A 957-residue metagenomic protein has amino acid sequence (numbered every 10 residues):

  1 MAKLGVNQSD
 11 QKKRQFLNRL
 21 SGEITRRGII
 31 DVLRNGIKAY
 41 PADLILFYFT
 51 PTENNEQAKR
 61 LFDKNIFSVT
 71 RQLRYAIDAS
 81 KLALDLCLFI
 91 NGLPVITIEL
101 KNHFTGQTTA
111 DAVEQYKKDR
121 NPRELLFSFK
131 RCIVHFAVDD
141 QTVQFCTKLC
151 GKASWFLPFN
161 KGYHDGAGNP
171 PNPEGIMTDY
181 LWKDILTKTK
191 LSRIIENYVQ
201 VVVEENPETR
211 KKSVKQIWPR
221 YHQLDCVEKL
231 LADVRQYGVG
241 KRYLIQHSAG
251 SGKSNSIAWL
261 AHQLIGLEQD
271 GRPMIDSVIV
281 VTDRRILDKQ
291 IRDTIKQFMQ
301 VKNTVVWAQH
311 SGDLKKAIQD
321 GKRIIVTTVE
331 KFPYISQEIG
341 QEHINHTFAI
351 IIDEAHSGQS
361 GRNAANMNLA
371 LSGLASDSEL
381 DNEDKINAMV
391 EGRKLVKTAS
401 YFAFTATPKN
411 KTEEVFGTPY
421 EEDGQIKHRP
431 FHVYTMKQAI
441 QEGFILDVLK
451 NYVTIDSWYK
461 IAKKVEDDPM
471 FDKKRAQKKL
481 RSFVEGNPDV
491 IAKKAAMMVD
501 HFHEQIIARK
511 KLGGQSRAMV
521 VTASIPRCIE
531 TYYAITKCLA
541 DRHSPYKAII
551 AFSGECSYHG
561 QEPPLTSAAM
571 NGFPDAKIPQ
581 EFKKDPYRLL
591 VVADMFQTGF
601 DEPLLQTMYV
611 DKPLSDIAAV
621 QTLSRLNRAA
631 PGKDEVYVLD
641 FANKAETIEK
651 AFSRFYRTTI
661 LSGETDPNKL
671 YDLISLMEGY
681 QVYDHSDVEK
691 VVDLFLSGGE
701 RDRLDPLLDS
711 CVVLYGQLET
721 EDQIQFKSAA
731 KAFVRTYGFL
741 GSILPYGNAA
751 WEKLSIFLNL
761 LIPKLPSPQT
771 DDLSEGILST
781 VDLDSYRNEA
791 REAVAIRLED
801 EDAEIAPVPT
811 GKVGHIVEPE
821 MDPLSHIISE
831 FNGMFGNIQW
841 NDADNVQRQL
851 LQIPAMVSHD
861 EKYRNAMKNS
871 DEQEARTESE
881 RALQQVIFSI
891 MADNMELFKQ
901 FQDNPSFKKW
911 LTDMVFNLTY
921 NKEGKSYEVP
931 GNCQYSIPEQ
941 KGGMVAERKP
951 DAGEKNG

Functional and structural regions predicted by a protein language model:
M1-S277, I286, Q290-V301, E330 (+4 more regions): ATP-dependent helicase/translocase motor core
A2, K12, T209-R210, L267-Q269 (+8 more regions): Catalytic cores and motor modules of nucleic-acid processing enzymes
N172-T178, K411-Q515, Y532: Interdomain helical connector at the RecA1-RecA2 junction of SF1/SF2 helicase-like NTPases
K296-Q337: Inter-Walker segment of RecA-like/P-loop motor cores
K322-E354, G358-L369, S376-D377, N382-E391 (+2 more regions): Conserved RecA-like ASCE ATPase "motif II neighborhood" in helicase/translocase motors
S360-V448: Post-DEXD/H (motif II) to motif III coupling segment of the RecA-like Helicase ATP-binding lobe
R481-V591: Conserved C-terminal RecA-like helicase domain
R625-R654: Conserved segment of the helicase C-terminal RecA-like domain
